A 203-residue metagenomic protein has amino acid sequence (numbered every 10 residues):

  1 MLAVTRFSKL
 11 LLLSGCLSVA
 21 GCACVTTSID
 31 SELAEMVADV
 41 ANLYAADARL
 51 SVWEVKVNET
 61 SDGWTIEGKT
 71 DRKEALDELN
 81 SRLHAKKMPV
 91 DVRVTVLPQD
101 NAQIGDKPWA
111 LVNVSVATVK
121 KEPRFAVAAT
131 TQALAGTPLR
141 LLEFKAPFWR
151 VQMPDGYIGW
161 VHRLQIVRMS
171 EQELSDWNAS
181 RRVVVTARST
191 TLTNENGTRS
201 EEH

Functional and structural regions predicted by a protein language model:
M1-L11: Bacterial N-terminal signal peptides that target proteins for export
A20-G21: C-terminal motif of bacterial Sec signal peptides marking the signal peptidase cleavage site
S28-S61, A117, A129: Gly/Ser-centered flexible loop/linker motifs
V37-A41, D71-V92: Short, non-transmembrane amphipathic alpha-helical segments
W53-L83, P147-W149: Short glycine/threonine-rich beta-strand-turn micro-motifs
S81-A102, R124, M153-T191, E195-R199: Boundary regions of SH3-family modules and the immediately adjacent low-complexity/disordered segments in eukaryotic
G136, W149-M153: SH3/SH3-like beta-barrel fold
H203: Conserved small/polar residues in nucleotide/adenosyl-binding loops
